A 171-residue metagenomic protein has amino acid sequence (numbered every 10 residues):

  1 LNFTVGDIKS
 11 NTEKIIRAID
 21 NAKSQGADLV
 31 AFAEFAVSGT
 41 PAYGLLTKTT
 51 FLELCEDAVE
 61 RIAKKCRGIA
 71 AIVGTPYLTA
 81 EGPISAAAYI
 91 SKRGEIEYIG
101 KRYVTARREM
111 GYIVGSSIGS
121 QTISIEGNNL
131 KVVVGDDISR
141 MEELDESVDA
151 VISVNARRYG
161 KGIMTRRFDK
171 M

Functional and structural regions predicted by a protein language model:
L1-M171: Enzyme catalytic cores with a strong preference for nitrogen-chemistry domains
